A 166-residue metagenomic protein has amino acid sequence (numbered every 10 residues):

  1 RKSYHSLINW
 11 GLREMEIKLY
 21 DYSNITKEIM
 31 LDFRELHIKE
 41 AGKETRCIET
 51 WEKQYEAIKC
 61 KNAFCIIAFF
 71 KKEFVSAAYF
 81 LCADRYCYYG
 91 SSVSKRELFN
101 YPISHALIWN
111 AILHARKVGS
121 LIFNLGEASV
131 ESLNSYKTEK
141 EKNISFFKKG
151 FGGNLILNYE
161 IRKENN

Functional and structural regions predicted by a protein language model:
R1-N100, H114: A conserved beta-strand-loop-helix scaffold within acyl/acetyltransferase catalytic domains
K27-F33, N134-S135, N165-N166: Short, solvent-exposed polar/charged micro-motifs at secondary-structure junctions
N62-N165: Aromatic (often tryptophan-rich) hydrophobic motifs at membrane interfaces
